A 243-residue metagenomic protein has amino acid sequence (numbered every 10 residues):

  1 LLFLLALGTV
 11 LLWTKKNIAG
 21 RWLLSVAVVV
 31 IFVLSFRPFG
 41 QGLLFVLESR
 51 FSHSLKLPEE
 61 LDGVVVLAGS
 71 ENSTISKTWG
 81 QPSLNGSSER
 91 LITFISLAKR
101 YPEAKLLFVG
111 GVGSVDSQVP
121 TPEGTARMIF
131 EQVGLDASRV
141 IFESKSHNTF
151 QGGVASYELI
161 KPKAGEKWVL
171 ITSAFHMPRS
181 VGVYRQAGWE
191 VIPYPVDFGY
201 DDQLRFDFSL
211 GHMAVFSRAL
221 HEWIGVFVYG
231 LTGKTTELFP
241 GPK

Functional and structural regions predicted by a protein language model:
L1-T14: Membrane-embedded alpha-helical segments of integral membrane proteins
F3, W22-S25, A219: Hydrophobic alpha-helical transmembrane segments
T9-V10, F32, F227: Hydrophobic residues within the alpha-helical transmembrane core of Major Facilitator Superfamily
W13-R21: Membrane-interface helix-boundary motifs at transmembrane edges
K15-K16, V46-S54, K234-F239: Membrane-interface elements of multi-pass transporters and channels
W22-R37: Hydrophobic membrane-insertion alpha-helices, especially the h-region of bacterial N-terminal signal peptides
V33-L210: A structural signal for short, hydrophobic/glycine-enriched beta-strand patches
F198-G199, Q203, D207, A214-K243: Extracytoplasmic/luminal low-complexity segments enriched in Pro/Gly and acidic/polar residues that act as flexible
